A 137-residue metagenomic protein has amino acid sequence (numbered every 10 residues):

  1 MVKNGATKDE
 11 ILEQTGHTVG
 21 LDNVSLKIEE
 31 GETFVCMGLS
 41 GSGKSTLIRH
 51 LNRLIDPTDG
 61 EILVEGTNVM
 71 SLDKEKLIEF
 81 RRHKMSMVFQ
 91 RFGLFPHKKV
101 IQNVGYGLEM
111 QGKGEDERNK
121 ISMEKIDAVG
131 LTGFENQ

Functional and structural regions predicted by a protein language model:
M1-E10, T67-N68, G105, E109 (+1 more regions): Conserved ABC ATPase "signature" region
K8-T18, M70-S86, M110, E115: ABC ATPase NBD coupling module
M37-L39: The feature captures the beta-strand-to-loop junction immediately N-terminal to the Walker
N52: Helix-to-loop junction immediately C-terminal to a conserved catalytic motif
G60-N68: Conserved ABC transporter NBD signature motif
D73, I101, E135-Q137: Signature (C-motif/LSGGQ) region and adjacent switch/coupling loops of ABC-type ATPase nucleotide-binding domains
H97-G105: Short coil-to-helix segment of the ABC ATPase nucleotide-binding domain corresponding to the Q-loop/switch region
